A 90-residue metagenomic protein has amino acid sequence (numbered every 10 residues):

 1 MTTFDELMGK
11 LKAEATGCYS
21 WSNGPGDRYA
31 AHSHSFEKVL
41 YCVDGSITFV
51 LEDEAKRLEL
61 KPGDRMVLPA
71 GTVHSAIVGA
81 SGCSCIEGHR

Functional and structural regions predicted by a protein language model:
F4, G17-H34, A70: Conserved short histidine dyad/triad with adjacent acidic residue
R28-Y29, G45-V50, R65: Short beta-strand segments in beta-sandwich/barrel cores
S33-F49: Short, conserved beta-strand element in jelly-roll/cupin
V50-E52, I77: A generic structural motif
E54-A70: Short acidic-glycine-tyrosine-enriched beta hairpin
A70-R90: Ligand-binding loop in jelly-roll beta-barrel domains
